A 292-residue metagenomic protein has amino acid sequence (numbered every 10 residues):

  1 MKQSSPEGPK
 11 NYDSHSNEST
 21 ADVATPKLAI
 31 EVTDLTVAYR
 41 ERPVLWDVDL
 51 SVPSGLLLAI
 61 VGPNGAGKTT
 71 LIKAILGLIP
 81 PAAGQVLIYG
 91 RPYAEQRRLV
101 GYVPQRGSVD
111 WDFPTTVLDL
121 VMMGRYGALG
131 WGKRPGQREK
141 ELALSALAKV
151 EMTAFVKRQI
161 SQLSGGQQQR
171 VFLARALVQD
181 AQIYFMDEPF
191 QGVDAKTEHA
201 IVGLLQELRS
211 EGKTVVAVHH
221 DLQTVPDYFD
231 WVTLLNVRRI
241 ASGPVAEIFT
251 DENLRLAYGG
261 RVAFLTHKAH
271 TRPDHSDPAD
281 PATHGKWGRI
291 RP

Functional and structural regions predicted by a protein language model:
V61-P63: The feature captures the beta-strand-to-loop junction immediately N-terminal to the Walker
G84-Q96: Conserved ABC transporter NBD signature motif
M122, Q137-F155: Conserved ABC ATPase "signature" region
Q159-L163, Q167: Conserved ABC ATPase signature
Y184-E188: Catalytic Walker B motif of ABC-type/P-loop ATPase nucleotide-binding domains
H219-H220: H-loop/switch region of ABC-family ATPase nucleotide-binding domains
W231-V245: H-loop (His-switch) and adjacent beta-strand-loop-beta switch element of ABC-type ATPase nucleotide-binding domains
